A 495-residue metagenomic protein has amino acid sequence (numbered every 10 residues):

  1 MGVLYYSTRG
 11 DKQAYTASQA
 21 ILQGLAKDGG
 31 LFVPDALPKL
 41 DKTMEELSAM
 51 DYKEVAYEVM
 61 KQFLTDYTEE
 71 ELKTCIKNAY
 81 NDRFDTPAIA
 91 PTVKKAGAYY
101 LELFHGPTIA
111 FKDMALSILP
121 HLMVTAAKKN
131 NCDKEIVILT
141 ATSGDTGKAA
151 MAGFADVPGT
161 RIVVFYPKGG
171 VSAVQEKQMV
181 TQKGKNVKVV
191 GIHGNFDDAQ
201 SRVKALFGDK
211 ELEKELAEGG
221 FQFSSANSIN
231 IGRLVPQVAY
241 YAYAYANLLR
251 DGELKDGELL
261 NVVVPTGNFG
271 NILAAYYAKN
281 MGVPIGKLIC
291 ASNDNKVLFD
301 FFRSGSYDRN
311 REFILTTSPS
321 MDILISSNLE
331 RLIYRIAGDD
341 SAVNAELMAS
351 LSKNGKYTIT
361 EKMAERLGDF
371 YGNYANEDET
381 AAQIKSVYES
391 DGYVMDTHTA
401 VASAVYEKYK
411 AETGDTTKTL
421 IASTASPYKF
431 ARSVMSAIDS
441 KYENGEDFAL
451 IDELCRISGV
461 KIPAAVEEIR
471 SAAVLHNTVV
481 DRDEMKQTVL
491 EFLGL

Functional and structural regions predicted by a protein language model:
M1-L495: PLP-dependent amino-acid enzyme catalytic core
